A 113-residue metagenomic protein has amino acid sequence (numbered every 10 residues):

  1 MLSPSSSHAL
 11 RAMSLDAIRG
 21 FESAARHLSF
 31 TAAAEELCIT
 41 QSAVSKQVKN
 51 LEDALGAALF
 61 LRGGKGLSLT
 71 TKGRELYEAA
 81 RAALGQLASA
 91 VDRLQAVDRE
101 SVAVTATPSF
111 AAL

Functional and structural regions predicted by a protein language model:
M1-M13: N-terminal intrinsically disordered/low-complexity leader segments
S23-C38: Short helix-boundary/capping micro-motifs
S29-F30, V48, R62: Helix-turn-helix DNA-binding elements, focusing on the entry/boundary residues of the two helices that contact DNA
E35, D53, R74: Alpha-helical residues within the helix-turn-helix
T40, Q47-N50: Residues within the DNA-recognition helix of helix-turn-helix
E52-L69: A short LG(V/I)-centered, amphipathic sequence patch enriched for acidic residue(s) preceding the LG motif
A54-L55, L76-D98: Alpha-helical linker/hinge and terminal dimerization helices associated with HTH transcriptional regulators
L94-A111: Interdomain hinge and pocket-entrance segments immediately C-terminal to HTH DNA-binding domains
